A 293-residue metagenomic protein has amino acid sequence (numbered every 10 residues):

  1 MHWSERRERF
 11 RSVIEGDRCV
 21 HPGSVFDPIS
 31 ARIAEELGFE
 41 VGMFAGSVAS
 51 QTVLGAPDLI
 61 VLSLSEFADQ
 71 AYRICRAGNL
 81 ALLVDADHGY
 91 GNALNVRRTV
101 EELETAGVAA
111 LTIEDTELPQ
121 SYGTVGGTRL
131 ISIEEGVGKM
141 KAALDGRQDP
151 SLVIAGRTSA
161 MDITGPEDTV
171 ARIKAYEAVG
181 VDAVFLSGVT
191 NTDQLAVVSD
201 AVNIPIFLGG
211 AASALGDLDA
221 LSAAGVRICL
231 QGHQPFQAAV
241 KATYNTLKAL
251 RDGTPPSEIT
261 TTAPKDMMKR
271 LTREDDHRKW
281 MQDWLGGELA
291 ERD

Functional and structural regions predicted by a protein language model:
H2-K248, Q282-D293: Alpha/beta enzyme core
L250-D293: Flexible C-terminal active-site loop/helix
